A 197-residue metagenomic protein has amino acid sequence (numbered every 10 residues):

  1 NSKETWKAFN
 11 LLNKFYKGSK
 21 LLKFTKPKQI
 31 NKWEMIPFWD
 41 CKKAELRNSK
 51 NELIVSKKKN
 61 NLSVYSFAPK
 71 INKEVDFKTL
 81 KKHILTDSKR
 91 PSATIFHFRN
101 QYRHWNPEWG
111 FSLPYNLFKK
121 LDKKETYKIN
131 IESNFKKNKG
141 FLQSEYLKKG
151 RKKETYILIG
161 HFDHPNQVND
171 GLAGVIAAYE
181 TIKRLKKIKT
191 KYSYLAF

Functional and structural regions predicted by a protein language model:
N1-F197: N-terminal hydrophobic/helix-forming segments and targeting peptides
